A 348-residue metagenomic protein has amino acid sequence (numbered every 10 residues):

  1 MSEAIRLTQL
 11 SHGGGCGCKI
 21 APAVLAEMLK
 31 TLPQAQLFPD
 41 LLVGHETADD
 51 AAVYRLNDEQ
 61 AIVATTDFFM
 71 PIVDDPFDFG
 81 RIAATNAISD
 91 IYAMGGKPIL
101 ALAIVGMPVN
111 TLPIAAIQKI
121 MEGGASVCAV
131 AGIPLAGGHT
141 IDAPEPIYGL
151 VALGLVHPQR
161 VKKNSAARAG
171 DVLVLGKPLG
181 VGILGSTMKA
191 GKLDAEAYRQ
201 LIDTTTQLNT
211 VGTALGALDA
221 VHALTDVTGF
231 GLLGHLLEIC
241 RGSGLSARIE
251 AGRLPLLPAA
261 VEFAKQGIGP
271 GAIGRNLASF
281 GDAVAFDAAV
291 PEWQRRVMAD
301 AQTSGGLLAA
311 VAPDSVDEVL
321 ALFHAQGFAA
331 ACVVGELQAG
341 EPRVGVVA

Functional and structural regions predicted by a protein language model:
M1-A348: Helix-biased detector of long, well-ordered alpha-helical tracts
